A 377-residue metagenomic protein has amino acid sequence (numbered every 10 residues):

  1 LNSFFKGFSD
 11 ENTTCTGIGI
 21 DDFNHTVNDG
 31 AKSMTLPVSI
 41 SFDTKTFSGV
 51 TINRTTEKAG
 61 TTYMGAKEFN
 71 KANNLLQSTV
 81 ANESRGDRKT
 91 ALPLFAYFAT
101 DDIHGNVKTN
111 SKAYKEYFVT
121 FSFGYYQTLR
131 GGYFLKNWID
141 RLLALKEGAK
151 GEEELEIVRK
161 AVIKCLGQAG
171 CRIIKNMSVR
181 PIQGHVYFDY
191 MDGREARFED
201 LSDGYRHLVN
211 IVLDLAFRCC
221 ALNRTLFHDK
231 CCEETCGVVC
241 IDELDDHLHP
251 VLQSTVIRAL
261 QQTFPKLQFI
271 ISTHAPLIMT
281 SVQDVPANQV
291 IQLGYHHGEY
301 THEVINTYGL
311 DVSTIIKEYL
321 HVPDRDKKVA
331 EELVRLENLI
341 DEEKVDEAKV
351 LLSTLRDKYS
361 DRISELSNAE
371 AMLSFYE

Functional and structural regions predicted by a protein language model:
L1-F134, E153, G167, R335 (+2 more regions): P-loop NTPase switch/coupling surface
L1-T14, Q183-D324: Switch/communication elements of ASCE P-loop NTPase nucleotide-binding domains
F4, L76-S84, V158-G170, L215 (+3 more regions): Hydrophobic, Leu/Ile/Phe/Ala-enriched alpha-helical segments that form helix-helix packing faces
D29-I40, R180-H185, V285-A287: A short, compositionally biased
D43-K45, H104, F121-E234, A348: Extended helical coiled-coil dimerization/tether regions that scaffold and oligomerize large DNA-maintenance assemblies
N73, A91, G151, L155-V162 (+2 more regions): A structural signal for well-ordered alpha-helical scaffolds and beta->alpha junctions
A96-A99, I173-V179, Y187, I271 (+1 more regions): A structural signal for short, well-ordered beta-strand segments and their strand-loop junctions that often border
V304-E377: Acidic, Mg2+-coordinating catalytic modules of nucleic-acid enzymes
